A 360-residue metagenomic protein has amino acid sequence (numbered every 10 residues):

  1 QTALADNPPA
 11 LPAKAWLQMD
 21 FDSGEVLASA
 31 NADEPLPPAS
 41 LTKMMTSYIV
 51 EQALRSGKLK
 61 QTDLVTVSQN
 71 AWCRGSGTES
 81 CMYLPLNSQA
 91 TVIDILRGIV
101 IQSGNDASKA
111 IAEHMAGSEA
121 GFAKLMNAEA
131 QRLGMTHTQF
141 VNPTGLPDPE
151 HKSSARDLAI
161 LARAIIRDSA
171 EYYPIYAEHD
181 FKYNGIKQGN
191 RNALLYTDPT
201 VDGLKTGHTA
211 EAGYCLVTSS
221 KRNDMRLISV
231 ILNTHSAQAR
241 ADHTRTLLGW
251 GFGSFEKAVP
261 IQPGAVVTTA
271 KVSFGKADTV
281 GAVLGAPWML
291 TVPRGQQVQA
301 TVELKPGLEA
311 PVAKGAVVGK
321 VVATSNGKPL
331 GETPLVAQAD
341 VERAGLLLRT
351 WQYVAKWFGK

Functional and structural regions predicted by a protein language model:
T2-R167, F181: Active-site-adjacent loops and short helices of periplasmic peptidoglycan-processing enzymes
M135-Q139, P147-K360: Domain-terminus/edge residues, biased toward the C-terminal soluble/receptor-binding domains of extracytoplasmic
